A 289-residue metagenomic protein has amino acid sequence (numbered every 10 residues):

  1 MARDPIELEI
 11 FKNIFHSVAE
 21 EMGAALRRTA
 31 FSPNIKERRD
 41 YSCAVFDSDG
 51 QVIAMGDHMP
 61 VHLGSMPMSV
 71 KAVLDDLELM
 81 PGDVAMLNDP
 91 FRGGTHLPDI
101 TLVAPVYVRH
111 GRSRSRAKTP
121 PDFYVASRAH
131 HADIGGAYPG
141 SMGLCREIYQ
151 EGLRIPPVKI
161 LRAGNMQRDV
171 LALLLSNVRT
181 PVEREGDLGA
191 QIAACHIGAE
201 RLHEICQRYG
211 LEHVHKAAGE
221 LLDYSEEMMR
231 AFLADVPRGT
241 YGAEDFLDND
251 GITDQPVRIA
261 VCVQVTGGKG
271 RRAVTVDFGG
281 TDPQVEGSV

Functional and structural regions predicted by a protein language model:
M1-A25, L74-P81, L221-L233: Short, compositionally biased leader-like segments
A2-I10, R154-M229: N-terminal leader/propeptide and maturation segments of large enzyme subunits in energy/redox metabolism and hydrolases
I14-R38, L74-D75, M86-T95: Short, basic/aromatic recognition patches
E37-D40, I100: Short, small/polar residue-rich loop motifs at catalytic or cofactor-binding pockets
S48-M55, P67-D89: Regulatory sensory and allosteric helical modules in signal-transduction proteins and certain transcription factors
D99-H110, A126, C262-V265: A short, hydrophobic, proline-anchored segment that marks a local hinge/packing element in signaling and regulatory
P120-N177, V285-G287: Gly/Pro-rich active-site capping loops and adjacent beta-alpha segments that organize cofactor/substrate pockets
E200-Q284: Accessory "access/gating" subregions that flank catalytic or transport cores
